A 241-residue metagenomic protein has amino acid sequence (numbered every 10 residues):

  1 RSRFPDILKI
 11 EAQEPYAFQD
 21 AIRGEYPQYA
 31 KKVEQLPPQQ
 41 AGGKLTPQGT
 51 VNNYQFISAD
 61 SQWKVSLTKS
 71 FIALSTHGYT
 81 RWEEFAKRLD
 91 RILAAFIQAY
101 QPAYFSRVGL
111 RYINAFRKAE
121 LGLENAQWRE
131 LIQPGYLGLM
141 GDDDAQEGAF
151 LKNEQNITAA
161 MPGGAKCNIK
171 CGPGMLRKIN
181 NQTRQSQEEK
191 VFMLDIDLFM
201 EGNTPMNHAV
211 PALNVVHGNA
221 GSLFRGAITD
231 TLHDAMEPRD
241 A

Functional and structural regions predicted by a protein language model:
R1, W63-Y79, F105-I113, E188-E201: Glycine-rich, often proline-containing surface loops adjacent to acidic residues and nearby aromatics that form
R1-L67, G202, H208, P238-A241: N-terminal low-complexity, intrinsically disordered segments
E14, F18, R81-R88, I92 (+2 more regions): Short amphipathic alpha-helical segments
E25, R88, I92-A99, V216-N219 (+1 more regions): Conserved short hydrophobic interaction patches
Y29-G43, Q98-I113, D144-K152, L223-A241: Short glycine-rich, low-complexity/disordered patches
V51-I57, R107-R184: Aromatic/basic-lined ligand-recognition segments that form π-stacking hydrophobic pockets flanked by Lys/Arg to engage
D60-Y100: Hydrophobic alpha-helical segments and helix pairs
E189-A241: Long, compositionally biased interface segments
